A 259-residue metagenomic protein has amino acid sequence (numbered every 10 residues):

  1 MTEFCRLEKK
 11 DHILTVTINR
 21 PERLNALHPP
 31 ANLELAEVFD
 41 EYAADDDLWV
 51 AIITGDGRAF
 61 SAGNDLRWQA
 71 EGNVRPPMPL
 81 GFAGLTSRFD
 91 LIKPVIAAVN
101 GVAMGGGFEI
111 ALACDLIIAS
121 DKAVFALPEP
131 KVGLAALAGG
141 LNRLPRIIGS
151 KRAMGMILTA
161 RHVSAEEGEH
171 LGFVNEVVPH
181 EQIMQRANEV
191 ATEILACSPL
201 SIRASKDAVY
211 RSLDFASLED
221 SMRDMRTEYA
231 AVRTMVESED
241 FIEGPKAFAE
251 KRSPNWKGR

Functional and structural regions predicted by a protein language model:
M1-D56: Conserved CoA-thioester-binding segment of acyl-CoA-metabolizing enzymes
T2, K246-R259: Terminal low-complexity tails and localization/encapsulation signals of metabolic enzymes
F4-R6, L33, D47, G55-L91 (+2 more regions): Glycine- (often His-adjacent) and acidic-residue-rich active-site loop that binds/positions the CoA thioester
P21, I118-A123, V174-R223, R233 (+1 more regions): C-terminal long alpha-helix characteristic of the crotonase
F82-I92, A98, M104-L158, L171 (+1 more regions): CoA-thioester-processing core
L116, G155, T159-R161, E167 (+3 more regions): Well-ordered beta-strand positions
